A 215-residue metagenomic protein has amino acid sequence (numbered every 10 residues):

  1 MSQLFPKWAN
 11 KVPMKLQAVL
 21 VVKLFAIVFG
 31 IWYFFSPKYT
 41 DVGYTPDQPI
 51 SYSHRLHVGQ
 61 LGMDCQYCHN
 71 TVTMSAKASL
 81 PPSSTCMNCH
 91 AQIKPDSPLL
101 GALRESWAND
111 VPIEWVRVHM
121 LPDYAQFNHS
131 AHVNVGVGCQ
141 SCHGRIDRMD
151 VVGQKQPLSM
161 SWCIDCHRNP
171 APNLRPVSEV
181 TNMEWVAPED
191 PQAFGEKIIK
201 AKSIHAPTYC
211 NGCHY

Functional and structural regions predicted by a protein language model:
M1-V12: N-terminal Lys/Arg-rich, disordered targeting/topogenic segments
L16-Y33: Hydrophobic membrane-insertion alpha-helices, especially the h-region of bacterial N-terminal signal peptides
V28-P46: Aromatic-capped interface at the extracytoplasmic side of an N-terminal signal-anchor transmembrane helix
G43, P49-S51, P112-E114, Y124-Q126: Residue-level preference for alpha-helix termini and adjacent loops
P46-L99, N128-Y215: Sequence context surrounding c-type heme c attachment/ligation sites in exported
G101-L121: Carboxylate-rich helix-loop segments that flank metal/cofactor sites and access channels in metalloenzymes
W115-V133: Short, solvent-exposed interaction modules
